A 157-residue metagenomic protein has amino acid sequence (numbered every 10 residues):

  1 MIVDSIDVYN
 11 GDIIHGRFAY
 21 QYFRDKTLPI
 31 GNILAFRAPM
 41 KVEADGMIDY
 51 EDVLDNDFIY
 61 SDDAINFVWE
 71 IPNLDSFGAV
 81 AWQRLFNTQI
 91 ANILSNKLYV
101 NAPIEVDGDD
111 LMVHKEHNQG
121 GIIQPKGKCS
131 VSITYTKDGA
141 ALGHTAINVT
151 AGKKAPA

Functional and structural regions predicted by a protein language model:
M1-M47, E51-A157: Catalytic beta-strand/loop module used to bind and position nucleotide/cofactor moieties in cofactor-attachment
